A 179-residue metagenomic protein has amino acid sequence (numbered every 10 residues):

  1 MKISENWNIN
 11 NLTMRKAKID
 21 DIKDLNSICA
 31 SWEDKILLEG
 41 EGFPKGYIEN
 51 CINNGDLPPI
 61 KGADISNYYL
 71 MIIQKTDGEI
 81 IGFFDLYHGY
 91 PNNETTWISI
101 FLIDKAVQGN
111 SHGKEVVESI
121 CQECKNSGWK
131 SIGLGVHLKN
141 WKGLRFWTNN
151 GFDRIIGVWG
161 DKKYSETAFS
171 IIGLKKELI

Functional and structural regions predicted by a protein language model:
M1-E5, Y164-I179: Terminal substrate-recognition subdomain of acyl/acetyltransferases
S4-L12, K16-Q108, V117-S119, E123 (+1 more regions): Acetyl-CoA-dependent GNAT
Y47, K125, K142, R154 (+1 more regions): Short secondary-structure boundary/hinge segments and terminal tails
Y69, G133, G173-K175: Beta-strand secondary-structure signal
E79, D104-E118, S127, L138-L144 (+1 more regions): Conserved glycine-rich acetyl-CoA-binding loop
C124-G135: Conserved GNAT acetyl-CoA-binding A-motif
G133-H137, T148-S170: Conserved catalytic-core motifs of GNAT/GCN5-like acyltransferases
